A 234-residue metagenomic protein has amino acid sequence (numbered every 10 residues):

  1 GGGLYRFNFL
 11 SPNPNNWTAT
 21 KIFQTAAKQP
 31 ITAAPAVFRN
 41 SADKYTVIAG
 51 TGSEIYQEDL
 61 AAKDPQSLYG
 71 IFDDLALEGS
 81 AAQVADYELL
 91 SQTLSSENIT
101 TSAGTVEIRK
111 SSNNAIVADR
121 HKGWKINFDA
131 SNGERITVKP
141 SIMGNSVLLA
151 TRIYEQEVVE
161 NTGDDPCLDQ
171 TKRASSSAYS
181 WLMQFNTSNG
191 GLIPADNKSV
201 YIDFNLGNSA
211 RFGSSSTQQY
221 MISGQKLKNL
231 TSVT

Functional and structural regions predicted by a protein language model:
G1-T234: Beta-propeller fold recognition
